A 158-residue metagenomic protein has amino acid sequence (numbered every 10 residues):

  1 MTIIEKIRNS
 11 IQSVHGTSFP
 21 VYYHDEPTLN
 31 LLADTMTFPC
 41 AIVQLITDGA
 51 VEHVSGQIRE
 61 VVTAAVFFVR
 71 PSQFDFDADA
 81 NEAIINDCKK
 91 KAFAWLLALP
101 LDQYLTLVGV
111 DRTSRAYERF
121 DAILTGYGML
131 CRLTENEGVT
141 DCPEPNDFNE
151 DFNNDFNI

Functional and structural regions predicted by a protein language model:
M1-H24, L45-I158: Charged, amphipathic alpha-helical segments and their flanking helix caps
N30-L31: Short N-terminal edge-element motif at the start of the domain
D34-T35, R119: Short amphipathic alpha-helical patches
T35-G49: A short, hydrophobic beta-strand-centered structural micro-motif
